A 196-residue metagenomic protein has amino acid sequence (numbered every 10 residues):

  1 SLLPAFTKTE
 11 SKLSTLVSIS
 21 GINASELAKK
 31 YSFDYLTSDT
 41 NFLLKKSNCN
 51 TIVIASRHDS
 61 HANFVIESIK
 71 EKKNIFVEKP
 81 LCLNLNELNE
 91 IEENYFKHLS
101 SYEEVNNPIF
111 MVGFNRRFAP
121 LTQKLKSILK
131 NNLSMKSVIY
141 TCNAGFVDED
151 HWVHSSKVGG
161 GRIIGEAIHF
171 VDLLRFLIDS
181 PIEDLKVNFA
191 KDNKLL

Functional and structural regions predicted by a protein language model:
S1-Y31: N-terminal Rossmann-like dinucleotide-binding module
S14, D34, N50, K136: Conserved acidic residues
E26, F42, T51, E90 (+3 more regions): Alpha-helical elements of Rossmann-like donor-binding domains used by nucleotide-donor carbohydrate transfer enzymes
Y35-T40: Short acidic-hydrophobic, aromatic-tinged amphipathic segments that line or gate anion-handling sites
F42-A62, F76: Rossmann-like NAD(P)-binding element
N63-F114: Beta-strand-loop-alpha-helix segment that lines the small-molecule cofactor/substrate pocket of alpha/beta enzymes
R116-L185: Predominantly a Rossmann-like dinucleotide-binding segment in NAD(P)-dependent oxidoreductases
V187-N193: Short, solvent-exposed loop/turn elements at beta->coil junctions and helix N-caps that rim active or binding pockets
